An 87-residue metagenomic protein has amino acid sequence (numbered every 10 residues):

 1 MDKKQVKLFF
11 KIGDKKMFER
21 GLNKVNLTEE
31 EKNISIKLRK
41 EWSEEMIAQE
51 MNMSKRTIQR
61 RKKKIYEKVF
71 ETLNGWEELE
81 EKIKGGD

Functional and structural regions predicted by a protein language model:
M1-F9: General nucleic-acid-binding
F10-K24: Short, Lys/Arg-enriched N-terminal segment that forms or immediately precedes the first helix of a structured domain
K24-E31: Short helix-coil-helix linker/hinge
K32, E45-M46, K63: Residues within the helices of the helix-turn-helix
S35-K37: Short alpha-helical segment immediately N-terminal to, or the first helix within, an HTH/HTH-like DNA-binding domain
K40-T57: Helix-turn-helix DNA-binding module
N52-K68: Recognition helix of helix-turn-helix DNA-binding domains
Y66-I83: Short, Lys/Arg-enriched C-terminal cap helix and immediately downstream tail that follows
